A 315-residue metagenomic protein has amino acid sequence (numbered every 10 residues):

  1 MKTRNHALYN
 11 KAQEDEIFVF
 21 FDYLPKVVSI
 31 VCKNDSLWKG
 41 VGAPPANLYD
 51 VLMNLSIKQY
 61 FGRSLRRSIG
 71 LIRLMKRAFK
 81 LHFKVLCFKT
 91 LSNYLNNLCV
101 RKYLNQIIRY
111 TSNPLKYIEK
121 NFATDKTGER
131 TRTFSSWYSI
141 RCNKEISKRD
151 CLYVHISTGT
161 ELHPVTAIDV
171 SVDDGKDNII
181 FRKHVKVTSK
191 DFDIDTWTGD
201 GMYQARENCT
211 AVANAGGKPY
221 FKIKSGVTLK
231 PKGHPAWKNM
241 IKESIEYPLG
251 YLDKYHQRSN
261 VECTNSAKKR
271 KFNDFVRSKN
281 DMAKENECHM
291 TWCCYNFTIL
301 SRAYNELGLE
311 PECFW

Functional and structural regions predicted by a protein language model:
M1-A12, E310-W315: Intrinsically disordered, low-complexity and often Lys/Arg-enriched segments
T3, M202, R206-R270: Helix-centered, glycine/charged polyanion-binding patches within enzymatic domains that contact phosphate-containing
A7-Y60: Basic, short loop/linker segments at the boundary and entry of helix-turn-helix/winged-helix-like folds
G40-Y49, E145-I146, H256, K279-C288: Structural motif
A43, L52, Y60, G70 (+2 more regions): Polybasic low-complexity intrinsically disordered regions
S64, C87-T90: Short coil turns linking two alpha-helices in DNA-binding domains
L65-L81: DNA-recognition alpha helix
Y247-W315: Basic, amphipathic alpha-helical segments enriched in Lys/Arg and hydrophobic/aromatic residues
